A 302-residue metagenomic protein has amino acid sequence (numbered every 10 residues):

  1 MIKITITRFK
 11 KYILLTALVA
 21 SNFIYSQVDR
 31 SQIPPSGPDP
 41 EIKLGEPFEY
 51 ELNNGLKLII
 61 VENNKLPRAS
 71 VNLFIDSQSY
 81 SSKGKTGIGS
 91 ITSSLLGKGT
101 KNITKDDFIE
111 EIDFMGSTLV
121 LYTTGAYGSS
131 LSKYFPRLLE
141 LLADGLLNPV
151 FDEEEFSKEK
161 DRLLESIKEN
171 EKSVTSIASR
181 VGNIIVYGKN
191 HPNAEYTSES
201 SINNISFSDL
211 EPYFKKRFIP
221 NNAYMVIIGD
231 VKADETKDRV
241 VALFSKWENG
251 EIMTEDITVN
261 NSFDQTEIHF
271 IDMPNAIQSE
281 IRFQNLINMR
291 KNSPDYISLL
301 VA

Functional and structural regions predicted by a protein language model:
I2-I13: Bacterial N-terminal signal peptides that target proteins for export
T16-Y25: Hydrophobic h-region of N-terminal signal peptides that target proteins for export in Gram-negative bacteria
Q27-Q32, K98, N170-P220, V240: Scaffold signal of the M16-like zinc-metallopeptidase fold and its non-catalytic homologs
V28-S36, E195, Y224-M289: An aromatic/glycine/proline-enriched structural segment found at the starts of mature extracellular/organellar domains
L44-P47, N53-L56, L66-S70, F74-D76 (+12 more regions): Extracytoplasmic
S70-S132, K172, A194-Y196: M16/MPP (pitrilysin/insulinase) zinc-metallopeptidase core fold and M16-derived inactive scaffolds
G99-N102, S130-K160, R290: M16/insulysin-pitrilysin zinc metalloprotease superfamily fold
I109-F114, V150-K168, S179, K232 (+1 more regions): Acidic/histidine-enriched alpha-helical segments
